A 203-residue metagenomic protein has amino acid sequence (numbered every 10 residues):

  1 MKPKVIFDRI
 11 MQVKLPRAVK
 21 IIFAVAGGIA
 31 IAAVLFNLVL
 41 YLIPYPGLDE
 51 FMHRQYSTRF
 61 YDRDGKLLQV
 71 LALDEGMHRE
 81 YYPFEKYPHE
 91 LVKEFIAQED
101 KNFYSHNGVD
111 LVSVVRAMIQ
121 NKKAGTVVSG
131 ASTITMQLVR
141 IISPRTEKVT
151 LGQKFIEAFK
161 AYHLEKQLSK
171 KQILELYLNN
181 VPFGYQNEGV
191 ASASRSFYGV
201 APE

Functional and structural regions predicted by a protein language model:
K2-R63, N102, K122: N-terminal type II signal-anchor transmembrane helix that functions as the membrane-insertion/stop-transfer segment
S57, Y61-E203: Peptidoglycan glycan-strand catalytic modules in the bacterial/periplasmic cell-wall system
